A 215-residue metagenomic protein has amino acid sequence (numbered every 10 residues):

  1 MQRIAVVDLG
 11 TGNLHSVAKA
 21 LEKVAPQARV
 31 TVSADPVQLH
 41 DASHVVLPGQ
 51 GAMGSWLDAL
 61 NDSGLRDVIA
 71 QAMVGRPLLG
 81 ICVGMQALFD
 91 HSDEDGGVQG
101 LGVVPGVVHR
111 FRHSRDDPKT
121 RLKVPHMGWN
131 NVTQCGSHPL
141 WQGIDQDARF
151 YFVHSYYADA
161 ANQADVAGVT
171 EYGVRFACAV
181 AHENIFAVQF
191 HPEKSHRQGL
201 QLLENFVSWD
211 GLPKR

Functional and structural regions predicted by a protein language model:
M1-L79, V83, E94, V98 (+3 more regions): N-terminal beta1-alpha1 cap of cysteine-dependent amidohydrolase-like domains
T31-A34, S63-D67, S137-P139, H154 (+1 more regions): A generic local structural motif
A42, S63, G75-R76, V104 (+3 more regions): Structured helix-beta-strand junction loops
H44, P77-G80, G100-L101, V124 (+3 more regions): A residue-level structural signature of the nucleotidyltransferase/glycosyltransferase Rossmann-like core
C82, H154, H191: Histidine-centered divalent metal-coordination motifs
A87-F89: Hydrolases whose catalytic domains are alpha/beta-hydrolase-1, hotdog thioesterase, or metallo-beta-lactamase-like
H91-Y172: Pocket-forming structural segment of enzyme catalytic cores
D147, A158-R215: C-terminal and late-domain segments of enzyme folds
